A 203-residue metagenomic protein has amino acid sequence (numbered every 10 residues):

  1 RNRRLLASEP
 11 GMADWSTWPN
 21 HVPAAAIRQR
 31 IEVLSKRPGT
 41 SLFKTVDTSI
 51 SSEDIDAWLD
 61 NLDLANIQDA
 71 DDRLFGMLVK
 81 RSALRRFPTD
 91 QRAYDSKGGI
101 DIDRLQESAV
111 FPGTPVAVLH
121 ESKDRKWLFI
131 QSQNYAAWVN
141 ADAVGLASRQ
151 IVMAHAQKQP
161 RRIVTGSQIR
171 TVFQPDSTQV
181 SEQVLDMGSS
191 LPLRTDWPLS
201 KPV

Functional and structural regions predicted by a protein language model:
R1-R85, T89-D101, K126, Q131-S181 (+1 more regions): Boundary regions of SH3-family modules and the immediately adjacent low-complexity/disordered segments in eukaryotic
V110, L185-D186: Short, well-ordered loop/turn sites that connect or cap secondary structure elements
